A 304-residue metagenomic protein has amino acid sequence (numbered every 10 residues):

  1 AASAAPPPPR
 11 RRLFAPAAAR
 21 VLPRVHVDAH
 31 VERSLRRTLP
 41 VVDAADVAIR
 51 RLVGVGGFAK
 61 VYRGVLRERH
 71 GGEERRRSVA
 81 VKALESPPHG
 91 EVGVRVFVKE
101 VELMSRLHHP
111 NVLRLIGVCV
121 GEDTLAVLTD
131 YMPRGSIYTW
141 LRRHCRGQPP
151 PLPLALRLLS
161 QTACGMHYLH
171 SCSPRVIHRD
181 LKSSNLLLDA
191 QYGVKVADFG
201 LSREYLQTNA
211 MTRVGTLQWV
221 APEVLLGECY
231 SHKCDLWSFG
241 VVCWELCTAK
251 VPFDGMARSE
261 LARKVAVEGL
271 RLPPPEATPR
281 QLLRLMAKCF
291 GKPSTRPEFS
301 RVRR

Functional and structural regions predicted by a protein language model:
R50-V61: Protein kinase glycine-rich loop
K60-S86: Glycine-rich ATP phosphate-binding loop
F97-E102: Regulatory alphaC helix of protein kinase catalytic domains
G117-V118: A short, aromatic-enriched beta-strand patch in the conserved N-lobe beta-sheet of the protein kinase catalytic domain
E122-D130, R134, Y138-T139: A conserved loop-to-beta-strand element in the N-lobe of protein kinase catalytic cores that borders the ATP-binding
D235: Conserved catalytic-loop aspartate of Hanks-type protein kinases
